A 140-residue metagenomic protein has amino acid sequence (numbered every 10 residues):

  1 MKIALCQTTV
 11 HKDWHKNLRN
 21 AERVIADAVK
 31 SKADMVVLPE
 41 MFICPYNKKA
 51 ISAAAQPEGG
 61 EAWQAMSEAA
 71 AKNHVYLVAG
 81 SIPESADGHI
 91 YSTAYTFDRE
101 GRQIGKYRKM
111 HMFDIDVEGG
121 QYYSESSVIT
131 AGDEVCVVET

Functional and structural regions predicted by a protein language model:
M1-T8: Short beta-strand segments enriched in small/hydrophobic residues
I3, N17, I25-A55, A70 (+1 more regions): Active-site beta-strand/loop signature of hydrolases that rely on acidic residues for catalysis
T8, M41, M110: Active-site metal-binding loops of divalent metal-dependent hydrolases
H11-K16: Active-site mouth loops of central-metabolism enzymes
N17, A21, A62-W63: Aromatic/hydrophobic pocket-lining residues that form the small-molecule binding cavity in soluble enzyme cores
A53-Q64, E125-I129: A short acidic, glycine-rich active-site loop that binds or catalyzes chemistry on phosphate/adenosine moieties
G59-S85: A short, hydrophobic beta-strand-centered structural micro-motif
S85-T140: Active-site catalytic loop in hydrolytic enzyme cores
